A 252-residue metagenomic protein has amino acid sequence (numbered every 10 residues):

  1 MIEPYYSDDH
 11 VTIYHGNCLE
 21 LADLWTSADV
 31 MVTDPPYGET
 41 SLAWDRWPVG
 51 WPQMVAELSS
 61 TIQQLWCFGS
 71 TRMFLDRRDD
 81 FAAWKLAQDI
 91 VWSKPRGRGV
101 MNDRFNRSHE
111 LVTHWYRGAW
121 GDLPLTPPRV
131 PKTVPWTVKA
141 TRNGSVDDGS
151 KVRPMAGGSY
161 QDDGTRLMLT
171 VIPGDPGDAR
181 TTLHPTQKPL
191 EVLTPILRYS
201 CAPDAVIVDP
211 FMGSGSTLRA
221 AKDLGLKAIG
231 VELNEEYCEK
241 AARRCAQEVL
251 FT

Functional and structural regions predicted by a protein language model:
P4-I13: Beta-strand-turn-beta hairpins that frame and shape the catalytic cleft of phosphate-ester-processing enzymes
H15, T33: A short beta-strand submotif of the Rossmann-like class I SAM-dependent methyltransferase core that lines
G16-E20: Conserved SAM/SAH-binding loop
L24-V32, A87-T252: Class I S-adenosyl-L-methionine
P35-G50, V171-I172: Mobile active-site "lid"/loop adjacent to the S-adenosyl-L-methionine
P36, G69-R72, F211: Short strand-turn motif at the edge of the Rossmann-like AdoMet-binding core
S41, C67-S70, L183-Q187: Acceptor-substrate binding/catalytic loop of class I
D45-G97, W115: Conserved Class I SAM-dependent methyltransferase catalytic core
